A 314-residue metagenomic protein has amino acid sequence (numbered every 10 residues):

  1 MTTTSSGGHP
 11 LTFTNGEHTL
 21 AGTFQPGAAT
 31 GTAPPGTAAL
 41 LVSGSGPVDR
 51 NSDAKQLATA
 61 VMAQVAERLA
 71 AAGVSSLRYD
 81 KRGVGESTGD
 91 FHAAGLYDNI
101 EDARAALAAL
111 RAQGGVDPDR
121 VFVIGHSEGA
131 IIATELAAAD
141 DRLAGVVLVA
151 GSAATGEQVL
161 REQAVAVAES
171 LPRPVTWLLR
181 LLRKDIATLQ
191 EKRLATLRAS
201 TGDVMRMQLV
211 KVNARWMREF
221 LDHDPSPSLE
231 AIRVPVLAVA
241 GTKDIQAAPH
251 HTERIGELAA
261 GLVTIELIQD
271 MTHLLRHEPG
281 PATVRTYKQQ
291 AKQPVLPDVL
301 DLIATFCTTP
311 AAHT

Functional and structural regions predicted by a protein language model:
M1-T37: N-terminal cap/lid segment of alpha/beta-hydrolase-fold proteins
A29-R68: Short, surface-exposed "cap/lid" segments of acyl-processing enzymes
V61, A93-Q113: Alpha/beta-hydrolase active-site loop
A105-G115, D119-P174: Primarily recognizes the serine-hydrolase "nucleophile elbow" in alpha/beta-hydrolase and SGNH/GDSL folds
V147-E219, S226: Accessory cap/linker subdomain of secreted extracellular hydrolases
I232, A238-A240: Short beta-strand/loop motif that positions the catalytic acidic residue of the alpha/beta-hydrolase fold
I245-H251: Conserved alpha/beta-hydrolase "acid-adjacent" motif
M271-L275, P279-T314: Catalytic active-site module of serine/aspartate enzymes centered on a nucleophile-bearing elbow/loop
